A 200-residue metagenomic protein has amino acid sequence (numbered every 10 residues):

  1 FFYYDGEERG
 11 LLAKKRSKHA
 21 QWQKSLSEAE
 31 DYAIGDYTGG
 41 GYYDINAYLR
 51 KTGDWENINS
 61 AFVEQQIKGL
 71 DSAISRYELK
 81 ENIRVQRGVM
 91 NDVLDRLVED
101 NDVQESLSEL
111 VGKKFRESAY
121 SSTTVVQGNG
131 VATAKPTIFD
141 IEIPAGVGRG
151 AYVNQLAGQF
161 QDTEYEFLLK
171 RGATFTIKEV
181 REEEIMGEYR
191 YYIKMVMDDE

Functional and structural regions predicted by a protein language model:
F1-E200: Mono-ADP-ribosyltransferase
